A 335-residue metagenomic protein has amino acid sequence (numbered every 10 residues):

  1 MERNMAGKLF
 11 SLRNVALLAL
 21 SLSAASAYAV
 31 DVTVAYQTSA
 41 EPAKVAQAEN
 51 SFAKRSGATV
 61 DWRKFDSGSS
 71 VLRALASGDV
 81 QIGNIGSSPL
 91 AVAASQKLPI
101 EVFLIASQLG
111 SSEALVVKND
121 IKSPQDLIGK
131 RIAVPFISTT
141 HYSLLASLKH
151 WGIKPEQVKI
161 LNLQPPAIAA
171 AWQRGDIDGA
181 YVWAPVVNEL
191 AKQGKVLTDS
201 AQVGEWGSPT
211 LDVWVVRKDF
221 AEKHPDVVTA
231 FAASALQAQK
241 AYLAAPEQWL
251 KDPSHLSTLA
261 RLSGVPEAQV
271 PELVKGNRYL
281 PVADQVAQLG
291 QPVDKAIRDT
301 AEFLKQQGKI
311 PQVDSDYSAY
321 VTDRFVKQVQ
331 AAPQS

Functional and structural regions predicted by a protein language model:
E2-A16: Bacterial N-terminal signal peptides that target proteins for export
A16-L17, A27: Cleavable N-terminal signal peptides
S23-A29: Sec/Tat signal peptide C-region and signal peptidase I cleavage site
V30-N162, D178-A184, K195, S200 (+1 more regions): Short, glycine-/small- and polar/acidic-enriched structural segments that line small-molecule recognition paths
K54-G57, Q202-W206, V282-Q291: Short, solvent-exposed loop/beta-turn-alpha elements that line the ligand-binding surface or hinge of extracytoplasmic
S88, L161, A167-L262: Pocket-lining segment of extracytoplasmic ligand-binding domains
E222-K309: Secondary-structure end/capping motifs
D294-S335: Conserved C-terminal helix/tail region of periplasmic/extracytoplasmic solute-binding proteins
